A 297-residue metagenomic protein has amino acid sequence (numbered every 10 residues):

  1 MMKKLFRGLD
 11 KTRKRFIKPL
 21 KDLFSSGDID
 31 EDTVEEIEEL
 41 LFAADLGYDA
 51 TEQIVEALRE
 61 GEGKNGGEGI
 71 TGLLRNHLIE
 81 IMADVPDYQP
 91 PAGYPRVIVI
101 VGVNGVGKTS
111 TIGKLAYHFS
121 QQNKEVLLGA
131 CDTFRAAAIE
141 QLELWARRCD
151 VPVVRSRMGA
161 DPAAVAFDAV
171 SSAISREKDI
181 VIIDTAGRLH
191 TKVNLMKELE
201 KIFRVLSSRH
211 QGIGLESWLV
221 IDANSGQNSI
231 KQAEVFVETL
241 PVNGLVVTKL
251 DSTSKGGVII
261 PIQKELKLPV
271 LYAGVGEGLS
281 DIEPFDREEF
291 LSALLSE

Functional and structural regions predicted by a protein language model:
M2-K3: Switch/coupling subdomain of P-loop NTPase systems
R7, K11-C131, A138-P162, A166-I183: Primarily NTPase-proximal linker/entry elements flanking Walker-type ATP/GTP-binding cores
Y48-A50, R135, D251, L279: Short hydrophobic/aromatic residue motifs in ordered secondary structure
V106-S110, A136-I139, K201-R204, Q227-N228: Short low-complexity stretches enriched in small and charged residues
C131-F134, M158, N224, L250: Structured loop/turn residues at secondary-structure junctions
P162-R176, H190-S296: Conserved catalytic-core segment of NTP-binding enzymes
A186-R188: Short glycine-rich anion-binding loops that position phosphate/pyrophosphate groups of nucleotides and phosphorylated
